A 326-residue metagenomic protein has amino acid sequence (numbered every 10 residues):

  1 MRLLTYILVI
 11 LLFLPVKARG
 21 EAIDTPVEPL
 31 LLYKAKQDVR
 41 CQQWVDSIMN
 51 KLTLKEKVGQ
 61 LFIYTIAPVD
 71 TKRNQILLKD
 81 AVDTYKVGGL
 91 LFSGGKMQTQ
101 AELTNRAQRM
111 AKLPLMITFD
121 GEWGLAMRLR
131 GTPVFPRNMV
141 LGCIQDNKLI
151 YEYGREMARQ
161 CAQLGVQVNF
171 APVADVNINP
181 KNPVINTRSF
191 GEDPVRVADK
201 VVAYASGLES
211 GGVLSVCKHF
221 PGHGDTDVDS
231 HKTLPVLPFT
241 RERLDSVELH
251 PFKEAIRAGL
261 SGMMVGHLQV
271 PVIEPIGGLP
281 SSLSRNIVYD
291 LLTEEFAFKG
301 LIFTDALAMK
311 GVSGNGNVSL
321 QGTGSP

Functional and structural regions predicted by a protein language model:
M1-V27: Bacterial Sec-dependent N-terminal signal peptides
R19-V134: N-terminal hydrophobic targeting/anchoring segments and the immediately downstream early-domain regions of hydrolases
P29-A35, V45-I48, Y64-V69, G89-G94 (+5 more regions): Second-shell loop/turn segments in exported
T53, L90, E102-L115, L125-M127 (+1 more regions): Second-shell residues forming the walls of enzyme active-site clefts
A67-D70, F119-M127, Q167-N177, C217-H223: Short glycine-enriched loops at secondary-structure junctions
V69-D83, I150-Q160, D245-F252, G316-G324: Short, acidic/polar
M97-L115, Q145-G165: Active-site-adjacent structural elements in enzyme catalytic domains
